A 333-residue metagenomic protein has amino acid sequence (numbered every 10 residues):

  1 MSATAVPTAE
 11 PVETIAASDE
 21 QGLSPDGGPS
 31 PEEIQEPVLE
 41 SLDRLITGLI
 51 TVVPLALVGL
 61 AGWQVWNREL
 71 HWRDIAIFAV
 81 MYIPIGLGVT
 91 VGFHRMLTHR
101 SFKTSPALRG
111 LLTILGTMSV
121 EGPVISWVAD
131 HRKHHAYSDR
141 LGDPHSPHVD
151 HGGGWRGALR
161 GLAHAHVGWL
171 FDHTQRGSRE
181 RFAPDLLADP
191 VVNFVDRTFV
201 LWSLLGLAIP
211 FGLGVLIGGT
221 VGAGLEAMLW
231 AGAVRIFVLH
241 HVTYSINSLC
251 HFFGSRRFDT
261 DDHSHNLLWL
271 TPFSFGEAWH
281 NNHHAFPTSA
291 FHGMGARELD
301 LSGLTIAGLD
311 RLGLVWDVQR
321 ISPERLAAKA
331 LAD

Functional and structural regions predicted by a protein language model:
M1-Y244, S289-D333: Non-catalytic, topology-defining segments of multipass membrane proteins
R95, S248, F252, H284: Catalytic glutamate of the conserved HExxH
A183-V191, F253-W279, H284-F286: Active-site-proximal inter-transmembrane loops
L239-R257: C-terminal accessory segments of proteins
